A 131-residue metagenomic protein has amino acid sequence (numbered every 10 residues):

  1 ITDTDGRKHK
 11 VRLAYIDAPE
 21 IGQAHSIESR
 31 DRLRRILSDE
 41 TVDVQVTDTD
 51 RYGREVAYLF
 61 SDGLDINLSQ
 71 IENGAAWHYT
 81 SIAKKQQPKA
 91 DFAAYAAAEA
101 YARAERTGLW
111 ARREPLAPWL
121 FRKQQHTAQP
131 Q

Functional and structural regions predicted by a protein language model:
I1-Q131: Small beta-barrel nucleic-acid-binding modules, primarily SNase/OB-fold domains and secondarily Tudor-like barrels
